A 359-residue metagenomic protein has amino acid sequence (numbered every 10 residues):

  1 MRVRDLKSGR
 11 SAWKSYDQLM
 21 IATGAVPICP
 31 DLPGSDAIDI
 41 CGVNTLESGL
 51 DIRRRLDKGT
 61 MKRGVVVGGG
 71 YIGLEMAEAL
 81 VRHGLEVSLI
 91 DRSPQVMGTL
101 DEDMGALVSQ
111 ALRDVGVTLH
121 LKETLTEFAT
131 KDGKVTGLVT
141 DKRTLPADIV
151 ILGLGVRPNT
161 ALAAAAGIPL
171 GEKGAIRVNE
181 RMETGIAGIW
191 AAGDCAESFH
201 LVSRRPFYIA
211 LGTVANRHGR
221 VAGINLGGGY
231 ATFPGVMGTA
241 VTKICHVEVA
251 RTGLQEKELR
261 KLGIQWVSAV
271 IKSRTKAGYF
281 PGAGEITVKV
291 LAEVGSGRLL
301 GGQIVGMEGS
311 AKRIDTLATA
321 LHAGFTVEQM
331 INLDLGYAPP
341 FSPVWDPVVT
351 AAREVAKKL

Functional and structural regions predicted by a protein language model:
M1-V3, K7, K14, R82-E180: A Rossmann-like FAD-binding core segment of flavoenzymes
S11, C29-P30, L74-E75, A147 (+3 more regions): Glycine/Thr-rich phosphate-binding loops of Rossmann-like dinucleotide-binding domains
Q18-H83, T118-L119, E172, V178-E180: Glycine-rich dinucleotide-binding loop and its adjacent helix/turn
D36-T60, T130-G137, D141-V221, T316 (+1 more regions): FAD-site-proximal beta/loop scaffold in flavoenzymes
L56-T60, P169-K173, G229-A240, Q265-A269: A short alpha-helix-loop-beta-strand transition element characteristic of N-terminal alpha/beta dinucleotide-binding
R63-G64, Y71-A129, A210-A215, A231-F233 (+1 more regions): Rossmann-like dinucleotide-binding cores of NAD(P)H-dependent redox enzymes
L154, H246-T252, K261-L359: Flexible, glycine-rich terminal cap/loop adjacent to redox cofactors in electron-transfer oxidoreductases
V178, A192-Q255, F341-L359: A conserved FAD-binding loop/helix module that cradles the flavin
